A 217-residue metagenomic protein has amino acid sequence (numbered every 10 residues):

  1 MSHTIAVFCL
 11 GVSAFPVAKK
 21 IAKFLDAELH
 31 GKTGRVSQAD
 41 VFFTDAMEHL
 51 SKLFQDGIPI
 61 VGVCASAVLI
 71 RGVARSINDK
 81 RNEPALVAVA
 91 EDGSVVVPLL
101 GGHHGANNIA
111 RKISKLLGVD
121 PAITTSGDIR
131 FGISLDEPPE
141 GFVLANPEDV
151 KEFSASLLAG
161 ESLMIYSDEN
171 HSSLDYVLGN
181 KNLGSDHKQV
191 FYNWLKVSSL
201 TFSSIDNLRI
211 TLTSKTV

Functional and structural regions predicted by a protein language model:
M1-I60, R75-E83, V89-V217: SAM-dependent methyltransferases
G62-S66: Short His-Asn-centered micro-motif
I70: Phosphate- and other anionic-substrate recognition elements at nucleic-acid/protein interfaces
